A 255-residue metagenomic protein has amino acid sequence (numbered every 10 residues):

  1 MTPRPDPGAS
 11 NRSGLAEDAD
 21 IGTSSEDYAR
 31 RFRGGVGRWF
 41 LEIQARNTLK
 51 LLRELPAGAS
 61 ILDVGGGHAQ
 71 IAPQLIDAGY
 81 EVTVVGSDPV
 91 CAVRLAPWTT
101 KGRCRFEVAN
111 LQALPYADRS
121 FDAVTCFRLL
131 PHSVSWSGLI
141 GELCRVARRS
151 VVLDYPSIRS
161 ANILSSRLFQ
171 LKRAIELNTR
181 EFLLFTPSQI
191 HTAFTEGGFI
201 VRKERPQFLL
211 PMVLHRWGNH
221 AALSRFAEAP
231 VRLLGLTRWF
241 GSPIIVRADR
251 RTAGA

Functional and structural regions predicted by a protein language model:
T2-P56: Conserved class I S-adenosyl-L-methionine
G58-G67: Conserved class I S-adenosyl-L-methionine
H68-A113: Class I SAM-dependent methyltransferase SAM/SAH-binding core
T125: A conserved beta-strand element that flanks and buttresses the S-adenosyl-L-methionine
S137-S150: A short glycine-rich, Lys/Arg-flanked "PGG" loop and its adjoining helix->strand segment in the class I
V152-A174: Conserved class I S-adenosyl-L-methionine
F169, K203-A255: A C-terminal cap/extension of S-adenosyl-L-methionine-dependent methyltransferases that defines the acceptor-substrate
K172-Q189: Acceptor-substrate binding/catalytic loop of class I
